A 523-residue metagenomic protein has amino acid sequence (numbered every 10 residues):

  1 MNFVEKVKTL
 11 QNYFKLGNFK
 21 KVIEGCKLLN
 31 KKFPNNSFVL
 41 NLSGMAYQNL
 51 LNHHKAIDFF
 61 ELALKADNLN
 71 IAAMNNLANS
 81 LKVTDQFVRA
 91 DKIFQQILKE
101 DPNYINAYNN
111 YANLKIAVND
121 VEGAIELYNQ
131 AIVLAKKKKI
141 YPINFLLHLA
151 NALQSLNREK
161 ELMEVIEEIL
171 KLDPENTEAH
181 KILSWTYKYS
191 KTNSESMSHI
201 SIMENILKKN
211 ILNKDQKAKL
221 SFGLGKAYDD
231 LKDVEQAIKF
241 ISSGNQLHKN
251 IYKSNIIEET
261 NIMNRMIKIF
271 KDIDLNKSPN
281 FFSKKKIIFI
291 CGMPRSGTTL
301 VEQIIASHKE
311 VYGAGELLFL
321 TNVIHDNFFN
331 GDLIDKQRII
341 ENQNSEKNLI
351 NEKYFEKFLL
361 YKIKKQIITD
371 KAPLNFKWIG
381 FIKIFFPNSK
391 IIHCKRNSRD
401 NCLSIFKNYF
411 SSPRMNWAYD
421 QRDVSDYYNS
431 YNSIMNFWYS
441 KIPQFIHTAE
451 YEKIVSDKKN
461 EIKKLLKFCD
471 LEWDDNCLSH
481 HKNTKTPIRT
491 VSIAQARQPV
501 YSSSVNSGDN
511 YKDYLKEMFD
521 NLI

Functional and structural regions predicted by a protein language model:
Q11-F14, F38-N49, A72-V83, N106-A117 (+3 more regions): Conserved alpha-helical positions within TPR/SEL1-like repeat arrays
V22, A56, A90, A124 (+3 more regions): Single-residue signature of alpha-solenoid repeat helices
K32, A66, E100, L134-K138 (+4 more regions): Structural marker of alpha-solenoid helical repeat scaffolds
V165, S184, I200-D215, L220-I288 (+3 more regions): PAPS-dependent sulfotransferases, especially Golgi type II membrane carbohydrate sulfotransferases
F281-I384: Phosphate-binding active sites in nucleotide-utilizing proteins
